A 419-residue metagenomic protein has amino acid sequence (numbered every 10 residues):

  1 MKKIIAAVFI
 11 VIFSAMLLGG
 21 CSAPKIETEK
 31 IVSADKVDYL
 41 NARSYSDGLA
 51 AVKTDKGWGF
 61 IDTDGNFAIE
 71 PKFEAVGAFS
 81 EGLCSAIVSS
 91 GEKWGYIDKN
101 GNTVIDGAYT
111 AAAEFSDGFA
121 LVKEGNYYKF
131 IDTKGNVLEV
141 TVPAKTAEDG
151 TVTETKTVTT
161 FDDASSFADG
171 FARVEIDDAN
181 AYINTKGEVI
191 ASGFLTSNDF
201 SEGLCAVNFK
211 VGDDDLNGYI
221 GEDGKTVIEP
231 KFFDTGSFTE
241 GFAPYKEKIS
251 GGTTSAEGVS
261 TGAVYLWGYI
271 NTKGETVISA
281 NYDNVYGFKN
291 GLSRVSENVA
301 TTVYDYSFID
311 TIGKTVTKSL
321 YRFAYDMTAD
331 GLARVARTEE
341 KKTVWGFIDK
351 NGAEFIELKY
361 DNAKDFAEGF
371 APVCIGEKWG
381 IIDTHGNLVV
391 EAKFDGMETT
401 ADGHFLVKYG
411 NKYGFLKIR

Functional and structural regions predicted by a protein language model:
M1-V11: Positively charged n-region of N-terminal signal peptides that target proteins for export
L17-G20: C-terminal motif of bacterial Sec signal peptides marking the signal peptidase cleavage site
P24-R419: Residue-level detector of conserved, function-critical positions
